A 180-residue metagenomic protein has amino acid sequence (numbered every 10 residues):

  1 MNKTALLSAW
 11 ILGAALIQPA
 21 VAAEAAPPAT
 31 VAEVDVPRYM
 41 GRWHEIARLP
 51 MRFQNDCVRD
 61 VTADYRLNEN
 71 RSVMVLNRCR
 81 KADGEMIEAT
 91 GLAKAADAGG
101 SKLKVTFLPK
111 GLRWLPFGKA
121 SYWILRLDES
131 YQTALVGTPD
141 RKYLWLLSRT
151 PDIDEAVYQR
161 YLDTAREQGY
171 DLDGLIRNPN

Functional and structural regions predicted by a protein language model:
M1-S8: Bacterial N-terminal signal peptides that target proteins for export
N2, Q18-N180: A beta-rich soluble binding module of mature secreted/lumenal proteins
S8-A15: Bacterial N-terminal signal peptides
